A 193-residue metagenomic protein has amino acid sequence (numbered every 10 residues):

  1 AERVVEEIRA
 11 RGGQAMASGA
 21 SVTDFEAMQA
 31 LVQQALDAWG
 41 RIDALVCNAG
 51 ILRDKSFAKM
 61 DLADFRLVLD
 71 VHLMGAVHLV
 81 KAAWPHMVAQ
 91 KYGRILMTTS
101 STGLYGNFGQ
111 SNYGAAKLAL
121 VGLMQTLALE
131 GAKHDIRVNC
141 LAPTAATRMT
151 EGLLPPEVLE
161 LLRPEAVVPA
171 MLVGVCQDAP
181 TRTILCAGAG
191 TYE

Functional and structural regions predicted by a protein language model:
I8, S56-F57, D64-R66: Substrate-binding pocket helix/loop in short-chain dehydrogenase/reductase
R11-Q14, Q34-C47, R53, Y92 (+1 more regions): A glycine-rich helix->loop->beta "capping" turn within Rossmann-like NAD(P)(H)-dependent oxidoreductase domains
G19-A30, L62: The beta1-alpha1 cofactor-binding region of Rossmann-like NAD(H)/NADP(H)-dependent oxidoreductases
M60, G106-G114, L154: Active-site loop-to-helix junction immediately N-terminal to the catalytic Tyr of the SDR YXXXK motif in Rossmann-fold
V80, A116: Active-site helix of classical SDR
S100: Residue(s) in the substrate-gating loop at a strand-loop-helix junction that position the organic substrate next
C140, V158-E193: C-terminal helical subdomain
